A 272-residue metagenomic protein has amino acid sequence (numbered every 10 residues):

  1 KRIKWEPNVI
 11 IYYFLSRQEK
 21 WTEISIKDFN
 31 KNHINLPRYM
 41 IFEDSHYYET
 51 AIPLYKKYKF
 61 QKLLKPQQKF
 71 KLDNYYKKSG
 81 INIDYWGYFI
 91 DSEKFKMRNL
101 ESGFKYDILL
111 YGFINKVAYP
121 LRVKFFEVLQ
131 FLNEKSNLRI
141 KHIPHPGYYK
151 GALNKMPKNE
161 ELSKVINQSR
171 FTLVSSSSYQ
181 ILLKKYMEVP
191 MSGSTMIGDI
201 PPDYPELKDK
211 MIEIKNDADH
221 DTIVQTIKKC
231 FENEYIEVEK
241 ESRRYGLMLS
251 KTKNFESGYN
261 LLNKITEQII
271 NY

Functional and structural regions predicted by a protein language model:
K1-P7, Y12-F29, N35-K210, S257 (+1 more regions): Nucleotide-sugar donor-binding catalytic core of glycosyltransferases
K184, D217-A218, K253: Residue-level signal for the nucleotide or nucleotide-sugar donor/cofactor binding architecture
D209-D217: A short acidic/histidine/glycine-rich donor-binding loop in glycosyltransferase catalytic cores
A218-I236: C-terminal "capping" alpha-helix adjacent to the active site of nucleotide-linked donor transferases in cell-envelope
E232-I270: A charged, aromatic-enriched C-terminal amphipathic alpha-helix characteristic of glycosyltransferases across folds
